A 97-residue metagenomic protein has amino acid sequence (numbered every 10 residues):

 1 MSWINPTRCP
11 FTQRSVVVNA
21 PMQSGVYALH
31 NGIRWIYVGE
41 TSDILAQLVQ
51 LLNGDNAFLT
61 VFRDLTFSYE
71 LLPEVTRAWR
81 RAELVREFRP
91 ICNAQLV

Functional and structural regions predicted by a protein language model:
M1-Q50, R63, E70-R86: GIY-YIG nuclease catalytic motif and its immediate N-terminal context
L52-D55: Short, glycine/polar-rich helix-capping loops at beta-to-alpha or helix-loop-helix junctions that flank or form
A57-R63: Charge-biased low-complexity segments
R63-T66, L96: N-terminal leader/targeting segments
P90-V97: Coupling/hinge elements of helicase-like and P-loop NTPase modules
